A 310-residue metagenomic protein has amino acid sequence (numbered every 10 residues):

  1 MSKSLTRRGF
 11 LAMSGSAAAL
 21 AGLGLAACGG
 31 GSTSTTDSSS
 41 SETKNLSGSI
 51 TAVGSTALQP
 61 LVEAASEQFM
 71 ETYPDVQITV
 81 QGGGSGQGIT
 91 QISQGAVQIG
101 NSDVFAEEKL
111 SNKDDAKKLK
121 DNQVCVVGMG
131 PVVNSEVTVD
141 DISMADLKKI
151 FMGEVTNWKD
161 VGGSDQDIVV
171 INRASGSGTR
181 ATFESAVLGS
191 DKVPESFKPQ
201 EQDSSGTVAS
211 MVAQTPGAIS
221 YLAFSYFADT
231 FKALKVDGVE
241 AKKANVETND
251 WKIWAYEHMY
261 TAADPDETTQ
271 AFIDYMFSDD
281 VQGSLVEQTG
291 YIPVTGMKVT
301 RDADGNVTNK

Functional and structural regions predicted by a protein language model:
S2-L5, G9, G29-S93, Q98 (+3 more regions): Exported/periplasmic ABC-transporter solute-binding proteins
G9, S14-A19: Sec-dependent signal peptide hydrophobic core
A19-A21, E42: Terminal low-complexity, poorly structured segments
G24-A27: C-terminal motif of bacterial Sec signal peptides marking the signal peptidase cleavage site
